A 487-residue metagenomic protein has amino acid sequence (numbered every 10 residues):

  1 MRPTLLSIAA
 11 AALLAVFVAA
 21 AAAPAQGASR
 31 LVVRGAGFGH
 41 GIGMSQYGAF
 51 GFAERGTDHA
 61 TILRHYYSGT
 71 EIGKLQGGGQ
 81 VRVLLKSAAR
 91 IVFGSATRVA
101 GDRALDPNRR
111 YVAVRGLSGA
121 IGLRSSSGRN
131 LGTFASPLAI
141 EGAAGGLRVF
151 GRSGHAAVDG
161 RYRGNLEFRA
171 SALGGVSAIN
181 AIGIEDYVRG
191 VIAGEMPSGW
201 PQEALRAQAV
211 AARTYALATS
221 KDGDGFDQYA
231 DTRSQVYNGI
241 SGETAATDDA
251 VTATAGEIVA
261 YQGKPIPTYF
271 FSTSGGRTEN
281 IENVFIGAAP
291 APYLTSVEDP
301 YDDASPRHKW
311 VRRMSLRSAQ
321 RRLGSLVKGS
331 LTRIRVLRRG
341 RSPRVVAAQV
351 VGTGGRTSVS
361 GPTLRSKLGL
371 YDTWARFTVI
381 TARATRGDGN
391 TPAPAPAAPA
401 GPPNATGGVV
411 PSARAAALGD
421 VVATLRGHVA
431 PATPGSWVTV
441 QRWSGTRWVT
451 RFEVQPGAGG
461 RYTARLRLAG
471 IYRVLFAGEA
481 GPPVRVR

Functional and structural regions predicted by a protein language model:
R2-A423, H428-T446, Q455-A458, R465-R467 (+1 more regions): Conserved, single-site charged/polar hotspot
V449-R451: A structural motif specific to WD40 beta-propellers
L468-Y472: Exposed beta-strand face motif in extracellular beta-rich ectodomains
R473-A477: Extracellular recognition modules
